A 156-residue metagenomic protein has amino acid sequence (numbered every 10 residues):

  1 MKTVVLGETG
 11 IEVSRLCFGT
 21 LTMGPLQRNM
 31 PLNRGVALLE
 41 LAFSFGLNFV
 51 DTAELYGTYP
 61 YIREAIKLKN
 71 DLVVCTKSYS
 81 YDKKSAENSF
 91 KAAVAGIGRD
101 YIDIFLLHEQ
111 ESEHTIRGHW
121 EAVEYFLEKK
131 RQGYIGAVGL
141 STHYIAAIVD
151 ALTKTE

Functional and structural regions predicted by a protein language model:
M1-L72: N-terminal binding-site loop/beta-alpha segment at the start of enzyme catalytic domains that lines or forms
S14-F18, V50-D51, L72-T76, I102-L107 (+1 more regions): Hydrophobic faces of well-ordered beta-strands that scaffold small-molecule active sites in alpha/beta enzyme cores
L26-Q27, E40, K84-E156: Glycine/proline-rich, positively charged, aromatic-decorated active-site loop/lid region on the catalytic face
R28, T52, Y79, T115-I116: A generic secondary-structure micro-motif detector that highlights 1-2 residue hydrophobic/ambivalent hotspots embedded
G35, G46-N48, T76-S80, G133-I135: N-terminal start-of-chain detector that recognizes signal peptides and the immediate post-cleavage beginning
A53-Y56, I66-A86, L106-E111: Structural motif corresponding to the early beta-alpha repeats
Y56-P60, Y81, I145-A147: Short alpha-helical
